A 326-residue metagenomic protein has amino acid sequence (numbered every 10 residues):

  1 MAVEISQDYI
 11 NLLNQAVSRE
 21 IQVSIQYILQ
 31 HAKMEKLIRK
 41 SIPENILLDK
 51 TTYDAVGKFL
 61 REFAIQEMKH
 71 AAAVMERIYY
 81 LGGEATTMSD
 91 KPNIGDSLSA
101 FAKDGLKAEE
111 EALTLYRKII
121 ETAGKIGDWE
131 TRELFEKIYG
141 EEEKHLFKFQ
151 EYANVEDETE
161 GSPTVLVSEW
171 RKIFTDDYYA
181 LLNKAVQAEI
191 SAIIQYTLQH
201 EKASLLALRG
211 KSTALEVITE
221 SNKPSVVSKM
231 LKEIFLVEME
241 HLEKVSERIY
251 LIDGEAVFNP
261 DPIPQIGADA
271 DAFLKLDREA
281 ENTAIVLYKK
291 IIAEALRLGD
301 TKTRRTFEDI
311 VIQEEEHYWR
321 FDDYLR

Functional and structural regions predicted by a protein language model:
M1-R326: Iron-associated oxidoreductase/ferritin-like identity signal
